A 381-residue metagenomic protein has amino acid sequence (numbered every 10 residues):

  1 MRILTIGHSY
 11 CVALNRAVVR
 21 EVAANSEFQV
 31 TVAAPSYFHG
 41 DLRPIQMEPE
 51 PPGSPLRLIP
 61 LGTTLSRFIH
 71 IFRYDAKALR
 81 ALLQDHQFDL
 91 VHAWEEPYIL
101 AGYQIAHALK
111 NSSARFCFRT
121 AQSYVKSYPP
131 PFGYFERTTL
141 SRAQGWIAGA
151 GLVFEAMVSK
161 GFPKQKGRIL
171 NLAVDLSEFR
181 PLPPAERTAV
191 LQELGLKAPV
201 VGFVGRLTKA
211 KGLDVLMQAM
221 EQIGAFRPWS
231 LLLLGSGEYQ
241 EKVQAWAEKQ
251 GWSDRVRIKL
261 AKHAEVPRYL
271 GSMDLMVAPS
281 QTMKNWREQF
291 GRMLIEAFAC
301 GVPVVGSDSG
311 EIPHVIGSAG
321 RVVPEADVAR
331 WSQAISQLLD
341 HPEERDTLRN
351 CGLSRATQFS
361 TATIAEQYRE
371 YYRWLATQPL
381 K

Functional and structural regions predicted by a protein language model:
L4, G195-K211, M217-M220: Conserved donor-binding/catalytic core segment of Leloir-type glycosyltransferases
H8-C11, E95-L100, A108, S113-P131 (+2 more regions): A short, histidine- and acid-enriched strand-loop-helix "catalytic/donor-clamping" loop that lines the nucleotide-sugar
G133, L140-A185, L196, R257-I258: Donor nucleotide-sugar binding/catalytic pocket of nucleotide-sugar-dependent glycosyltransferases
E221, E241, K262-M273, A299: Short acidic alpha-helix that forms the nucleotide-activated donor recognition element in Leloir-type transferases
E241-K262: Nucleotide-activated donor-binding/catalytic signature segment of Leloir-type glycosyltransferases, i.e., the conserved
A278-I295, P313-H314: Nucleotide-sugar-dependent
A299-G306: Short hydrophobic beta-strand element within catalytic cores of glycosyltransferases and related nucleotide-activated
S318-V328, Q337-E343: Conserved acidic donor-binding segment of nucleotide-sugar-dependent glycosyltransferases
